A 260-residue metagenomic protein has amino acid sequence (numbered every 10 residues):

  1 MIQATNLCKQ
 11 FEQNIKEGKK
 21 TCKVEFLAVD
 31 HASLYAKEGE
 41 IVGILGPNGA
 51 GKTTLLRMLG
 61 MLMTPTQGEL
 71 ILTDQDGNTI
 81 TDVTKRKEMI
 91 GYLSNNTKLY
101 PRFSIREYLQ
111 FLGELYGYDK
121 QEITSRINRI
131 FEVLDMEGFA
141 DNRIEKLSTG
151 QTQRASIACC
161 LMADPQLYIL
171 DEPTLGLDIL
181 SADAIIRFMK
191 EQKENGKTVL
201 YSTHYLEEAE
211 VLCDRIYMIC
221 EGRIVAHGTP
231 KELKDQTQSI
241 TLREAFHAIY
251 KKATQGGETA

Functional and structural regions predicted by a protein language model:
G60: Helix-to-loop junction immediately C-terminal to a conserved catalytic motif
G68-T79, K85-R86: Conserved ABC transporter NBD signature motif
Q110, E114, Q121-F139, R187: Conserved ABC ATPase "signature" region
R143-L147: Conserved ABC ATPase signature
Y168-E172: Catalytic Walker B motif of ABC-type/P-loop ATPase nucleotide-binding domains
H227-G228: ABC ATPase "signature
